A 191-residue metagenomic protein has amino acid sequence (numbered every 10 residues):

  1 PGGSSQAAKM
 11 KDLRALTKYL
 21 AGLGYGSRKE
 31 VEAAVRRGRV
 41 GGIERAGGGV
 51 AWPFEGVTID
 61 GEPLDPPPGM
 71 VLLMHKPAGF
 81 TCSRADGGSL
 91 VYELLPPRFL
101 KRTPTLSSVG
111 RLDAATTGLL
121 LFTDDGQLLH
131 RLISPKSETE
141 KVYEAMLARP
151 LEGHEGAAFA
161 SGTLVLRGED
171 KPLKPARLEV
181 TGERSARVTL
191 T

Functional and structural regions predicted by a protein language model:
P1-K9: N-terminal amphipathic/basic-hydrophobic helices that include classical n-h-c signal peptides and signal-anchor
K9-T191: Basic, flexible Lys/Arg- and Gly-enriched helix-loop patches that mediate nucleic-acid binding at interfaces with rRNA
